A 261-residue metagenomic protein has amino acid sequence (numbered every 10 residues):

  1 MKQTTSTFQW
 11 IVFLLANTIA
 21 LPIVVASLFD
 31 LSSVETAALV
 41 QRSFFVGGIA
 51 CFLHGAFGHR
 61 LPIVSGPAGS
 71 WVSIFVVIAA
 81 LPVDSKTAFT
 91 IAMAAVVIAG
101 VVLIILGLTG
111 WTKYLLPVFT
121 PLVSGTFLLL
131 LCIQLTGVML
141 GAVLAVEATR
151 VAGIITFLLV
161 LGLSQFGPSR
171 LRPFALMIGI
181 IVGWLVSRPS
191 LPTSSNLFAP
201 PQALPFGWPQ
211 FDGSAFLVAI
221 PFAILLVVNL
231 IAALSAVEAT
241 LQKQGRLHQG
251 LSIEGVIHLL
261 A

Functional and structural regions predicted by a protein language model:
M1-P62, S73-P82: N-terminal signal-anchor module of multipass membrane proteins
T4-T18, T149-T156, F174-A175, L204-S235 (+2 more regions): Hydrophobic, membrane-embedded alpha-helices of multi-pass small-molecule transporters
T18-P22, A26, L158-L163, F174 (+4 more regions): Juxtamembrane interface elements at the cytosolic ends of transmembrane helices in multi-pass membrane proteins
A26-L53, F57, P221-A261: Membrane-embedded helical hairpins/re-entrant loop segments and their flanking transmembrane helices within multi-pass
D30, G141-V146, P192-W208: Membrane-interface helix termini and inter-helical loops of multi-pass transporters
Q41-F52, A68-I74, G100-V101, T126-C132 (+2 more regions): Hydrophobic alpha-helical segments embedded in the membrane of multi-pass proteins
H59-V72, L116-S124, R172-M177, G245-Q249: Short, non-helical or kinked segments that cap or interrupt transmembrane helices
A80, D84-T193: Membrane-embedded alpha-helical modules
